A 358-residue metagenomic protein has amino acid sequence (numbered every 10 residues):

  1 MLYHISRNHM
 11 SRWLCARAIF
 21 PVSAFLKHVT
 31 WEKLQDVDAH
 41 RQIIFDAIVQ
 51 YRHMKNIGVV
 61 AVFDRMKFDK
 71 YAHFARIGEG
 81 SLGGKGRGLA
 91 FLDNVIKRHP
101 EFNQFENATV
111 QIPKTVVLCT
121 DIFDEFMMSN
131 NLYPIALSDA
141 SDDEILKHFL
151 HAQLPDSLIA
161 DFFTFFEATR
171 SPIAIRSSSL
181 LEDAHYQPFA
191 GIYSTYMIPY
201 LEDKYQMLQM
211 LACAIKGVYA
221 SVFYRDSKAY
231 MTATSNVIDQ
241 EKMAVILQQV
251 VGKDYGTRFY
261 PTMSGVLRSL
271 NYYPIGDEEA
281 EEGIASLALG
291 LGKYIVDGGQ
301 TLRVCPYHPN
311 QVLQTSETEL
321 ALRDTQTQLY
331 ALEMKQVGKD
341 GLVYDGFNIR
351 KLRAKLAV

Functional and structural regions predicted by a protein language model:
M1, R12-A16, A75-L82, P113 (+1 more regions): Short, charged/polar micro-motifs that form catalytic or ligand-binding hotspots
M1-N56: Terminal, compositionally biased segments used for targeting/anchoring and flexible tails
S6, Q104-V110: An N-terminal structural lobe/cap that precedes and organizes the functional/catalytic core across diverse proteins
S23-T30, F91, D121-F123, M197-P199: Short hydrophobic alpha-helical segments that form membrane-spanning helices or hydrophobic packing faces of helical
H53-K67: His/Asp/Glu-rich acidic catalytic environments and adjacent acidic regulatory segments
M66-Q104, Q153-V358: Conserved mixed alpha/beta core segments that line enzyme active sites in large multi-domain catalysts
I112-F163, T169, Y230, K242: A structural-propensity feature for long, helix-poor, extended segments
